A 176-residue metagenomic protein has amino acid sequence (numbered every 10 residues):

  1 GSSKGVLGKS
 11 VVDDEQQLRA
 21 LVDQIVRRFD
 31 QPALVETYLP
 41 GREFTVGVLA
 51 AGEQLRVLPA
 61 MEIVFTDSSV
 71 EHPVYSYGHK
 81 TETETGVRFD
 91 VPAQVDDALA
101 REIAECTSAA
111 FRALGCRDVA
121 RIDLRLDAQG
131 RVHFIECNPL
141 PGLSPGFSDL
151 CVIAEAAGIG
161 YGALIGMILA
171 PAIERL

Functional and structural regions predicted by a protein language model:
G1, I25, E36-Y38, F111-G115: Short Gly/Pro-enriched turn/cap motifs at secondary-structure boundaries
G1-D13, L21-Q24: Phosphate/diphosphate-binding glycine-rich loops and adjacent basic-rich segments that engage nucleotide
G1-S2, K80-E82, L140-L143: Short connector loops/turns at beta-strand edges and beta->alpha or beta->beta junctions
K4-G5, G86-F89, P145-S148: Short small-residue beta-strand/loop micro-motif enriched in glycine and branched aliphatics
V12, L39, L143: Hydrophobic pocket-lining residues within nucleotide cofactor-binding pockets
D13-D14, G160: Alpha-helix N-cap recognition
E15-E105, L126, R131-H133: Phosphate-binding site of ATP-dependent enzymes
Q94-L176: ATP-dependent carboxylate activation and anion-phosphoryl transfer catalytic cores that bind Mg-ATP to form
